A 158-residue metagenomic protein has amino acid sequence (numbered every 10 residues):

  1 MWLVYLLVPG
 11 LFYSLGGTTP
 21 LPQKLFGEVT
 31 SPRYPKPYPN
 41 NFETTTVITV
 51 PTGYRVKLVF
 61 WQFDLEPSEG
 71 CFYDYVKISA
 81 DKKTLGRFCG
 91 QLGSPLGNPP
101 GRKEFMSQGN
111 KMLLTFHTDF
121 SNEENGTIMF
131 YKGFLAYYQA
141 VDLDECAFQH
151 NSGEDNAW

Functional and structural regions predicted by a protein language model:
W2-W158: Domain-level representation of secreted and single-pass membrane ectodomains enriched in extracellular protease systems
